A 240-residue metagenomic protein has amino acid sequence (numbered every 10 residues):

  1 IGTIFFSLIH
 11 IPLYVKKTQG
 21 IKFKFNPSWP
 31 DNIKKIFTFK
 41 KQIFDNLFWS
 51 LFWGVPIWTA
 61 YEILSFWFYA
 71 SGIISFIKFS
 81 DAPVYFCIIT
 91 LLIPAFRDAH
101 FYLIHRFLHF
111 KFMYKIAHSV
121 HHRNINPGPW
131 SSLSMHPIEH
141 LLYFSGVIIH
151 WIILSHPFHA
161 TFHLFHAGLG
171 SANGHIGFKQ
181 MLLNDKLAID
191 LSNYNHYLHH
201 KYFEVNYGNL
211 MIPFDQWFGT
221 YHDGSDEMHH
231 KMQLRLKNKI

Functional and structural regions predicted by a protein language model:
I1-L108, I116-S119, R123-S145, W151 (+2 more regions): Non-catalytic, topology-defining segments of multipass membrane proteins
H109, H122-N126, K179, H200-F203: Alpha-helical and His/Cys-centered functional microenvironments
F110, V120-H122, L164-G170: Active/binding-pocket-proximal capping segment
I153-I212, W217: Functionally important transmembrane alpha-helices
